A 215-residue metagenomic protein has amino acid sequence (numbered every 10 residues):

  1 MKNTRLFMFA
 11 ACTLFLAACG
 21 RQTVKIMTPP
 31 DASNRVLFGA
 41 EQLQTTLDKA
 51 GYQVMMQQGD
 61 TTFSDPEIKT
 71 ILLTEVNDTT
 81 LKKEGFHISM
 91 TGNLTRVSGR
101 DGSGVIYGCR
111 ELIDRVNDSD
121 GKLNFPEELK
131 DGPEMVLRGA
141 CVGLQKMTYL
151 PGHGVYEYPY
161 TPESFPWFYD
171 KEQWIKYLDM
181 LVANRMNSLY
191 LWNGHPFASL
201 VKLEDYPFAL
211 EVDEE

Functional and structural regions predicted by a protein language model:
M1-T23: Bacterial Sec-dependent N-terminal signal peptides
R5-F7, T13, T61, E84 (+1 more regions): Short non-domain terminal segments
A11-T13, E67, V212: Prokaryotic Sec-type signal peptides and long signal-anchor helices with extended Leu/Ile/Val-rich h-regions
A11-T13, M56, Q173, L181: Generic alpha-helical secondary structure signal
C19-G92, K122-P126: Acidic, contiguous N-terminal accessory segments
Q42, T46, T79-G85, M90-E215: Feature activates predominantly on carbohydrate-active enzymes
